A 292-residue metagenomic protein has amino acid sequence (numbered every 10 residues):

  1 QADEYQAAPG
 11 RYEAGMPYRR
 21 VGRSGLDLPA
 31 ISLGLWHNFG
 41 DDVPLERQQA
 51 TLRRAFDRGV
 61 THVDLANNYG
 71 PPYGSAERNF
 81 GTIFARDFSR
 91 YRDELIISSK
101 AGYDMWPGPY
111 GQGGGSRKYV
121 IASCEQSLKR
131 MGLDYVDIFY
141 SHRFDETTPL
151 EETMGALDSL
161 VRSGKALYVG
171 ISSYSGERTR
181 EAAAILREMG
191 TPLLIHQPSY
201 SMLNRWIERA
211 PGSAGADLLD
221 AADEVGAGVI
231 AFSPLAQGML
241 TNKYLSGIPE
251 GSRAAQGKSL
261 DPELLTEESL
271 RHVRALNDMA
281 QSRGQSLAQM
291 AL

Functional and structural regions predicted by a protein language model:
Q1-G15, F144-L292: Beta/alpha (TIM)-barrel catalytic core signal, keyed to glycine-rich beta->alpha loops juxtaposed to Asp/Glu that bind
Q1-L95, R162: N-terminal binding-site loop/beta-alpha segment at the start of enzyme catalytic domains that lines or forms
V21, L33, Q48, A55 (+12 more regions): Conserved, mostly hydrophobic/aromatic
G22-G40, S98-Q112, Y135, Y140: N-terminal small/glycine-rich loop or linker at the start of catalytic domains across soluble metabolic enzymes
L26-I31, G59-T61, S89-L95, L133-D137 (+5 more regions): Short, well-ordered coil/turn segments that N-cap beta-strands
D42-F56, G114-M131, G155, T179-A183: Short, acidic/polar
H62-G70, Y140-S141, L167-I171, Q197: Short catalytic-loop micro-motif centered on adjacent basic/acidic residues
P107-Y140, Q197-S199, L203-W206: Active-site gating/metal-coordination segments in enzymes
